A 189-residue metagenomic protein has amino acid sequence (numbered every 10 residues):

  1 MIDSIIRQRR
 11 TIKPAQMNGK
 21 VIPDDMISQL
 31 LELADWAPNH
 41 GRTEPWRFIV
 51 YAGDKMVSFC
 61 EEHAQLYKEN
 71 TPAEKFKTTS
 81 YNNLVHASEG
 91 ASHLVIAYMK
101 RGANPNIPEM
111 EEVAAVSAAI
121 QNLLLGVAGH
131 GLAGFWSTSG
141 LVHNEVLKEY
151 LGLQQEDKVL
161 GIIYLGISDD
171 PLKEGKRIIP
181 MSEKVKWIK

Functional and structural regions predicted by a protein language model:
M1-G90, K189: N-terminal amphipathic, basic helical "cap/leader" segment at the start of enzyme domains
S4-K13, V159-K189: C-terminal helix-cap and adjacent tail motif
A34, R101-E149: Small-aliphatic-rich amphipathic alpha-helix that forms the alpha element of a beta-alpha
F48-V50, V95, K184-V185: Generic preference for hydrophobic
G53, Y98-G102: Beta-hairpin (beta-strand-turn-beta-strand) motif
L94-Y98, I163: Active-site-flanking beta-strand signature of metal-NTP-handling nucleotidyl enzymes and homologous cyclase-like
L147-L160: Short, electropositive alpha-helical surface patch
